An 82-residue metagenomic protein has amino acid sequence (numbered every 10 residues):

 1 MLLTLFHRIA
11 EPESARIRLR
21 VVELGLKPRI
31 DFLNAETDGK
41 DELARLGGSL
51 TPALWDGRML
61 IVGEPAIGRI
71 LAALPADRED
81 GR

Functional and structural regions predicted by a protein language model:
M1-L33: Local sequence-structure signature of Cys/Sec-based thiol-disulfide redox active-site neighborhoods
A10, A35-E36, M59-L60: Short beta->alpha junction loops/turns
E13, I17, G39, G63-I70: Amphipathic alpha-helical interface surfaces
D31-S49, D77: Thioredoxin-like thiol-disulfide oxidoreductase module
W55-R82: Non-catalytic, surface beta->alpha helical segment in thiol-disulfide oxidoreductase systems
